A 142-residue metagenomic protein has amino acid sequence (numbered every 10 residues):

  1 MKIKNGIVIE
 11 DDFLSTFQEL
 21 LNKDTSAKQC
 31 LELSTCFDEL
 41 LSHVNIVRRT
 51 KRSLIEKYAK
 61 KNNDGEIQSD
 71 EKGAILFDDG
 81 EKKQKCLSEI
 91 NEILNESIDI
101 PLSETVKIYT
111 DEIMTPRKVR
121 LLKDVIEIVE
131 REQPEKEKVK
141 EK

Functional and structural regions predicted by a protein language model:
M1-K142: A composition-driven surface/loop motif
